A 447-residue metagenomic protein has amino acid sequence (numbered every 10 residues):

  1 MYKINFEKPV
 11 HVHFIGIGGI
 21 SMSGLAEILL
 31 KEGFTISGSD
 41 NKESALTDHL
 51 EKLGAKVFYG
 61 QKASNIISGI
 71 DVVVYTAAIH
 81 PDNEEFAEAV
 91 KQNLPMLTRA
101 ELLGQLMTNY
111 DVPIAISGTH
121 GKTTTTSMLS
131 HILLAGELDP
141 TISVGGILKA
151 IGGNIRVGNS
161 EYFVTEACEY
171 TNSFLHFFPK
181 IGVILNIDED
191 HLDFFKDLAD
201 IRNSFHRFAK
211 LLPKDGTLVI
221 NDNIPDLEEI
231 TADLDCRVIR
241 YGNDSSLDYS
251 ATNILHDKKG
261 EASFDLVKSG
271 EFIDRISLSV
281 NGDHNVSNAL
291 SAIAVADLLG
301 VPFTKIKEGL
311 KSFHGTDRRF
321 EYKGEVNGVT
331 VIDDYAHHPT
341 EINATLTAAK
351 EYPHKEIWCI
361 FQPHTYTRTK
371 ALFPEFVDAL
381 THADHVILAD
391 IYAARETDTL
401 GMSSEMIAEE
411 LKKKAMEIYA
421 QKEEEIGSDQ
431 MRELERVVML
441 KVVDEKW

Functional and structural regions predicted by a protein language model:
Y2-H13, S21, L25-E32, Y110 (+3 more regions): Nucleotide phosphate-binding/pyrophosphate-handling subdomain across enzymes that bind or process nucleotide phosphates
N5, I28-K31, E51, S64-S68 (+4 more regions): Phosphate-binding loop of NTP-binding sites
E32, S39-F58, K149-G153, L400: N-terminal beta-loop-helix "entrance" segment that forms/cooperates in small-molecule cofactor or anionic ligand
F34-N41, T217-D222, W358-Q362, H382-A393: Short internal beta-strands
S39-D40, F58-Q61, L97-G104, S143-G146 (+3 more regions): Beta-strand->loop->alpha-helix junctions that form or flank phosphate-binding loops in nucleotide-handling enzymes
F376-K413: C-terminal helical cap/extension that packs against the catalytic core of soluble nucleotide-cofactor enzymes
E409-K446: Extended, charged helical/alpha-beta scaffold domains that provide interaction surfaces
